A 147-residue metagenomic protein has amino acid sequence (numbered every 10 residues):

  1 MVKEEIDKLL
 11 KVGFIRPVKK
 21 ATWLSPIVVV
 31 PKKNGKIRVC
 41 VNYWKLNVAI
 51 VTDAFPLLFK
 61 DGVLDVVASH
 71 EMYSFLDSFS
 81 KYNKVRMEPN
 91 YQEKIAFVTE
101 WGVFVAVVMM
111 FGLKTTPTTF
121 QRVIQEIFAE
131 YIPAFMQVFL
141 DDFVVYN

Functional and structural regions predicted by a protein language model:
M1-N147: Retroelement reverse transcriptase polymerase core
